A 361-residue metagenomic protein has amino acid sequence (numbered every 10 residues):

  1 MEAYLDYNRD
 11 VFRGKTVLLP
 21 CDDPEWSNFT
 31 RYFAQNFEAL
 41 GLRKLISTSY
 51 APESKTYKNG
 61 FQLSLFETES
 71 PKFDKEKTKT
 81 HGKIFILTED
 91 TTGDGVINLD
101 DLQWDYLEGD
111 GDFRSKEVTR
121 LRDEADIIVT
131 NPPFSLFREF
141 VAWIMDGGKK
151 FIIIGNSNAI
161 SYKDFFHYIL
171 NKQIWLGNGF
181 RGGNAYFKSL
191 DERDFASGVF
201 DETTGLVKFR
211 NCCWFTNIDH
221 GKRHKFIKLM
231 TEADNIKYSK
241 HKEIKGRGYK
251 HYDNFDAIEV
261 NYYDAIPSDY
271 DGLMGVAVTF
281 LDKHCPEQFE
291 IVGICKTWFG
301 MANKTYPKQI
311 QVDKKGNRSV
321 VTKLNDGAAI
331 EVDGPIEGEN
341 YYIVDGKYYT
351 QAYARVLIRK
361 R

Functional and structural regions predicted by a protein language model:
M1-V129, P133-R361: Class I S-adenosyl-L-methionine-dependent methyltransferase catalytic core
